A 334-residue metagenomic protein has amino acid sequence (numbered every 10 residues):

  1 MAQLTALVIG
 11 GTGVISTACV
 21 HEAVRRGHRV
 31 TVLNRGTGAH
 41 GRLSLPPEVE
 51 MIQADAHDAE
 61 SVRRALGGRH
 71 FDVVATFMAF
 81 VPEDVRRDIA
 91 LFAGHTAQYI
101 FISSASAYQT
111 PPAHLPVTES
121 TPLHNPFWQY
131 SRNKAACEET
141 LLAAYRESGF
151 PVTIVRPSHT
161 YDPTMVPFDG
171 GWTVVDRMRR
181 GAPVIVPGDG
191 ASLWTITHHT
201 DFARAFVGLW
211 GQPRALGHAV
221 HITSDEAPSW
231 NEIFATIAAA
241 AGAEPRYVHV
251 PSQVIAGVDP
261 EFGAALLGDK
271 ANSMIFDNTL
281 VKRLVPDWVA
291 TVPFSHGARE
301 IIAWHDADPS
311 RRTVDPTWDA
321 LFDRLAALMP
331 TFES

Functional and structural regions predicted by a protein language model:
L4-H28: N-terminal Rossmann NAD(P)H-binding glycine-rich loop of SDR-like oxidoreductase domains
A6, T12, A39-H95, F101 (+1 more regions): NAD(P)H-binding glycine-rich loop region in Rossmannoid oxidoreductase-like domains and their noncatalytic homologs
S104-W128, A143-S148, M165: Active-site "gating" loop of Rossmann-like NAD(P)-dependent oxidoreductase/epimerase domains
L115-E138, F168-W172, T195-I196, A227 (+1 more regions): Short-chain dehydrogenase/reductase
E138-T164: Conserved beta-loop-beta element that borders a ligand/cofactor-binding pocket
I154, G190-A203, A219, A227-N231 (+1 more regions): Conserved loop-to-helix N-cap of the C-terminal "lid" that shapes the substrate pocket in Rossmann-like
F168-V174, P187-W210, G217-H218: Substrate-positioning beta->alpha
G208-L267, N278, R283-L284, E300 (+2 more regions): Mid/C-terminal beta-alpha module of Rossmann-like enzyme folds, strongest in SDR-family dehydrogenases/epimerases
